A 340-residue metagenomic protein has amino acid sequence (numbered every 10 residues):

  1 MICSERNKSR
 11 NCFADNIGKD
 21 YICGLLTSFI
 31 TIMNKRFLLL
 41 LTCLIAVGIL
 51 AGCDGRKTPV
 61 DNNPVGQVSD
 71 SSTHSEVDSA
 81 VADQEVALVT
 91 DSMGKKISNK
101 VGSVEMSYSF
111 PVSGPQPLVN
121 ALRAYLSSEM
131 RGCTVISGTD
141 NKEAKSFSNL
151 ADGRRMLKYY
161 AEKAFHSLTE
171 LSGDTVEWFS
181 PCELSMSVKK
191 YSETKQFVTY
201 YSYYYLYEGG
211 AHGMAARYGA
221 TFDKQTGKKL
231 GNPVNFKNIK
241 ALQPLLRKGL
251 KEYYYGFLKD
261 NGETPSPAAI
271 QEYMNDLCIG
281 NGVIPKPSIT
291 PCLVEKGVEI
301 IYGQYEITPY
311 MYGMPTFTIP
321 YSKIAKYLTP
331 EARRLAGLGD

Functional and structural regions predicted by a protein language model:
N7, N11, D15-N16, D20-Y21: Intrinsic-disorder-associated, low-complexity terminal segments enriched in Asp/Asn/His/Tyr and depleted of Lys/Arg
Y21-I22, S28-F29: Short, positively charged and aromatic/hydrophobic N-terminal segments
I32-L39: Bacterial N-terminal signal peptides that target proteins for export
L39-A46: Sec-dependent N-terminal signal peptides
I49-G52: C-terminal motif of bacterial Sec signal peptides marking the signal peptidase cleavage site
D54-D340: Compositionally biased intrinsically disordered regions enriched in Thr/Gly
